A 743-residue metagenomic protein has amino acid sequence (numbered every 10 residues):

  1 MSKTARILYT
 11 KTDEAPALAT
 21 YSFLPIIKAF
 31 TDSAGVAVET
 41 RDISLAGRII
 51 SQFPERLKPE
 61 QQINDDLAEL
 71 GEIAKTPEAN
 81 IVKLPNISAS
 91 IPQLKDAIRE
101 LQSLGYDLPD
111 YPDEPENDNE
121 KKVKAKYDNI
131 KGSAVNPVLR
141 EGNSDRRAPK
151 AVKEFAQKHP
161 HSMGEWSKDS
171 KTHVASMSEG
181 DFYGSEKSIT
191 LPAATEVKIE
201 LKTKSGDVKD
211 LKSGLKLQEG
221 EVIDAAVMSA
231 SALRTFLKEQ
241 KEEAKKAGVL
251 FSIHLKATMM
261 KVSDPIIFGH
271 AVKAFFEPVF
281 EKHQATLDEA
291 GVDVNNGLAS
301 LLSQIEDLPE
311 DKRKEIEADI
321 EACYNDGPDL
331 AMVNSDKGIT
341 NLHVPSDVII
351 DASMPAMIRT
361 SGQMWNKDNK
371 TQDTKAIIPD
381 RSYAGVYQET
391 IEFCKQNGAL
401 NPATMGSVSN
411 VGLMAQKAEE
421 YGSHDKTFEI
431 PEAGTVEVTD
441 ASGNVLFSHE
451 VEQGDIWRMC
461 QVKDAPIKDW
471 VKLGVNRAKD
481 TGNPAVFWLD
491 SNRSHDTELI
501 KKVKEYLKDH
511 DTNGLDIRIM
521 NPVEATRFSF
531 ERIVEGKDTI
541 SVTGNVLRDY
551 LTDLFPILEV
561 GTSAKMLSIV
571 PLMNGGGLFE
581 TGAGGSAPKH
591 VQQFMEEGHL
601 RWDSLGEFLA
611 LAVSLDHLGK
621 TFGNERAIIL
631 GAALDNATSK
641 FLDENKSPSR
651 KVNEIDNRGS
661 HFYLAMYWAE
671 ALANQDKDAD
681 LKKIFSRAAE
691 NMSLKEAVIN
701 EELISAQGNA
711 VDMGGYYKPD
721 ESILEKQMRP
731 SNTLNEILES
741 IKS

Functional and structural regions predicted by a protein language model:
S2-G269, E277-F528, R532-N657, Y663-W668 (+2 more regions): Extended, well-ordered protein cores
G623-N624, D676-K683: Structural helix-adjacent loops and short alpha-helical linkers that scaffold large soluble proteins
E644, K651-G659, R687, N709-M713 (+2 more regions): Terminal, compositionally biased segments used for targeting/anchoring and flexible tails
Y667-K677: Short, charged/polar, low-complexity loop and linker segments that flank or interrupt alpha-helical bundles
K682-E690: Short, charged, amphipathic alpha-helical segments
N700-Y716: A glycine-biased, small/acidic residue-tolerant capping/turn segment at secondary-structure junctions
P719-S743: C-terminal accessory extensions/subdomains outside the catalytic/core fold
